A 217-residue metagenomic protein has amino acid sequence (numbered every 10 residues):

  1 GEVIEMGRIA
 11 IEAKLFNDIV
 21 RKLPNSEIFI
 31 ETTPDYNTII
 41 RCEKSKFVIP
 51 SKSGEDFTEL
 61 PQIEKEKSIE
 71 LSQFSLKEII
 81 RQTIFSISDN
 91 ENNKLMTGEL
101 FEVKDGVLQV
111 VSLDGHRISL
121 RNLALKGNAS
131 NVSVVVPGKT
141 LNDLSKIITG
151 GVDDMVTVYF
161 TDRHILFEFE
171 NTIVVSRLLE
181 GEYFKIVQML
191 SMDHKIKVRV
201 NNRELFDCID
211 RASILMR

Functional and structural regions predicted by a protein language model:
G1-R217: Structural preference for solvent-exposed beta-strand-turn elements and adjacent flexible terminal/loop segments within
